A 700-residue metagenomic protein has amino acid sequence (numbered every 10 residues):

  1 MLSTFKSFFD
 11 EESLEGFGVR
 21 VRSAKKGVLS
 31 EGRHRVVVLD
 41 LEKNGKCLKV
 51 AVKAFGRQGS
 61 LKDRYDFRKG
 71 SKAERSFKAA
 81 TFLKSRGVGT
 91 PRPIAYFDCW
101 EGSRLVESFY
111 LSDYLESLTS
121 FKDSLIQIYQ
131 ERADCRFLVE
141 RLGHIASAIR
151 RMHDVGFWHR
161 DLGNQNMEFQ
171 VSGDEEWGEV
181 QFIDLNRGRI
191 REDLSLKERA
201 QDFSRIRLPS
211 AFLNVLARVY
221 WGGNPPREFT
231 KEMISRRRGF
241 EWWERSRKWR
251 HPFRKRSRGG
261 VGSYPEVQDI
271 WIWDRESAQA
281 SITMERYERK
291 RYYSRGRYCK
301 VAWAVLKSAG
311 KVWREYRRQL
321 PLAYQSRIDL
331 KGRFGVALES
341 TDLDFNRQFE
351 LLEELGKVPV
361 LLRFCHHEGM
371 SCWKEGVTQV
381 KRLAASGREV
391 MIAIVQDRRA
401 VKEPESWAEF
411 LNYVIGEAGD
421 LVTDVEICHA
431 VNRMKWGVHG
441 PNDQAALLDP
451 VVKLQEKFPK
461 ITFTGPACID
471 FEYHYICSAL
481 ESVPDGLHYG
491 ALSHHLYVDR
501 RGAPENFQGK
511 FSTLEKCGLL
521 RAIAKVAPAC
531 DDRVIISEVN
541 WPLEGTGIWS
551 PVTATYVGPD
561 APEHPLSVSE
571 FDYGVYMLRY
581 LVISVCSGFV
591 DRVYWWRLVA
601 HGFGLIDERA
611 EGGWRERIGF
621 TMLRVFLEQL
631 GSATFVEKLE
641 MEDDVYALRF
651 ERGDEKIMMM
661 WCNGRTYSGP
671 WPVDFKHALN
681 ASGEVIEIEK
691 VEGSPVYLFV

Functional and structural regions predicted by a protein language model:
L14-K122, R132, R150, D154-V155 (+1 more regions): Conserved ATP-binding subdomain of kinase catalytic cores across diverse folds
L162-S172: Hydrophobic residue at the +6 position relative to the catalytic HRD Asp in the kinase catalytic loop
W177-R250: C-lobe/activation-segment region of protein kinase-like
Y264-S281, V422-T423, V539, P559-G604: Substrate-binding cleft of secreted/luminal carbohydrate-active enzymes
S308-V312, P321-M370, E375-R382, E389-M391 (+1 more regions): Catalytic domains of carbohydrate-active enzymes, especially glycoside hydrolases
K311, E684-V700: C-terminal beta-strand-rich structural cap/linker in extracellular carbohydrate-active enzymes
N442-Y580, G588-F589: Noncatalytic carbohydrate-binding groove/subsite architecture in carbohydrate-active enzymes
E640-D674: Carbohydrate-binding surface patches
